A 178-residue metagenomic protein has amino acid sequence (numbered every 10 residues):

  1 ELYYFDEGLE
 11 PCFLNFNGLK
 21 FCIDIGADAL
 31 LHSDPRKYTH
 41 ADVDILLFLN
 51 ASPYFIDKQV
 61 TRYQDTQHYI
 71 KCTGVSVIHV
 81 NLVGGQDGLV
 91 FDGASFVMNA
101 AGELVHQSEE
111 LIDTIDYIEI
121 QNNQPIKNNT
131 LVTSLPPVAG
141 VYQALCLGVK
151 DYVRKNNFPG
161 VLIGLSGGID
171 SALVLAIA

Functional and structural regions predicted by a protein language model:
E1-I177: Enzyme catalytic cores with a strong preference for nitrogen-chemistry domains
